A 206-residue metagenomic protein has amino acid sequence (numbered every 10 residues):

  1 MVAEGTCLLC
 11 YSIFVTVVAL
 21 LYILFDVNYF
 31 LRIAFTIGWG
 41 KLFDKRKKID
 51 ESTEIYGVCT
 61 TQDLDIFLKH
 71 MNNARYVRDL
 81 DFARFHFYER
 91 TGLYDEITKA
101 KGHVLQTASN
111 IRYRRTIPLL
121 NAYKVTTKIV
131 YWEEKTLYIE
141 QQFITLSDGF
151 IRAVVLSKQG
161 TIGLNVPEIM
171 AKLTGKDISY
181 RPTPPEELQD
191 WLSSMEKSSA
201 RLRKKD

Functional and structural regions predicted by a protein language model:
V2-W39, I117-A122, K128-D206: HotDog/MaoC-like acyl-thioester-processing domains
E4-Y11, R32-H86, S194-K197, R201-K205: Catalytic strand-loop segment that frames the active site of acyl-thioester-processing enzymes
I49-D50, H103, G175-S179: Short, flexible turn/loop "capping" segments at secondary-structure junctions
D50, Q106, F150-R152: Beta-strand initiation motifs
S52-E54, Q106, A122, T136: A general secondary-structure signal for short beta-strands and their flanking turns/coil in non-transmembrane regions
Y56-T60, R112, K158-G160: Generic structural detector for well-ordered beta-strands
F85-Y131, V154-L156: Hydrophobic beta-strand-centered segment that forms part of the acyl-chain substrate-binding groove
